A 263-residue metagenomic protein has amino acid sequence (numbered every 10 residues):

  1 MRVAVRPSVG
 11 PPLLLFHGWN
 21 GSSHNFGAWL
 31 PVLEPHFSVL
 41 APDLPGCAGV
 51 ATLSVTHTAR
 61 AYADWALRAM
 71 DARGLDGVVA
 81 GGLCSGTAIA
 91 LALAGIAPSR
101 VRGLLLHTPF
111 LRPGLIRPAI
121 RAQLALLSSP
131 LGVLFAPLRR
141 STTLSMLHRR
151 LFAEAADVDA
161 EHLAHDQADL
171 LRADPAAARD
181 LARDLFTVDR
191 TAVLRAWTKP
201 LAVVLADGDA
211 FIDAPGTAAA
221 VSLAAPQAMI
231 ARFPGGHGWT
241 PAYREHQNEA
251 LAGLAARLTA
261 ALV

Functional and structural regions predicted by a protein language model:
V5-A51: Conserved HGGG/HGGXW glycine-rich cap/lid loop of the alpha/beta-hydrolase fold
A28, A92-I96: Active-site signature of alpha/beta-hydrolase-fold catalytic machinery across serine- and Asp/Cys-nucleophile hydrolases
P31, P200-G236, P241-Y243: Conserved loop-alpha-helix segment in the C-terminal half of the alpha/beta-hydrolase fold that carries the catalytic
L40-G81, E249: Active-site loop/oxyanion-hole signature of alpha/beta-hydrolase fold enzymes
G82-G86, A90: Gly/Ala-rich beta-loop-alpha elbow adjacent to hydrolase catalytic centers
G95, R102-V133: Flexible "cap/lid" loop of the alpha/beta hydrolase fold
L115-R117, P137-R195: Conserved alpha/beta-hydrolase catalytic His-Asp/Glu region
P241-A255: Post-His helix in hydrolase/transferase enzymes
